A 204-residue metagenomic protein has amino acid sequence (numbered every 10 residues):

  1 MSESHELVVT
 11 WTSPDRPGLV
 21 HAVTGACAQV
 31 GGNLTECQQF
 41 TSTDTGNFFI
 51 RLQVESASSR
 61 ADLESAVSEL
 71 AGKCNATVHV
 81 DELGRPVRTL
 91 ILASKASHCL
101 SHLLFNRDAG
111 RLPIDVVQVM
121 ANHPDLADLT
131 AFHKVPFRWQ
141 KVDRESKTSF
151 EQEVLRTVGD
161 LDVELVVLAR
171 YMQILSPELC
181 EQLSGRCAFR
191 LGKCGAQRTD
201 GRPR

Functional and structural regions predicted by a protein language model:
S2-P14: Short glycine-/aliphatic-rich beta-strand segments at the starts of folded cytosolic domains
W11-L19, A57-S58, A93: Short, surface-exposed ligand-recognition loops at beta-strand->loop->(often short) alpha-helix junctions that present
R16-E36, V67: Short amphipathic alpha-helix segments
F40-R204: One-carbon transfer enzymes
